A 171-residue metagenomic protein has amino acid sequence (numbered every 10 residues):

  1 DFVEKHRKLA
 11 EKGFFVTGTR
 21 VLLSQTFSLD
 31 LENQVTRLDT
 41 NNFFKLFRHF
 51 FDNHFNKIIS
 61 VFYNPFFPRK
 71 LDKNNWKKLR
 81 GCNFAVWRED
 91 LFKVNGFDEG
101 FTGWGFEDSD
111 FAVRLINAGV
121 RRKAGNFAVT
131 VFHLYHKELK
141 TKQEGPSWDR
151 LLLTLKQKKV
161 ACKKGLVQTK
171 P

Functional and structural regions predicted by a protein language model:
D1-F50: Conserved donor NDP-sugar-binding/catalytic core segment of glycosyltransferases
K5, V94, L134: Residues that scaffold the ATP/ADP-binding catalytic core of kinase and kinase-like folds
F27-L31, K137, Q143-P146: Short aromatic-enriched loop/helix-cap "lid" or pocket-rim segments at secondary-structure transitions that line
R48-A85: A recurrent flexible, glycine/aromatic-enriched loop bordering the glycosyltransferase active site that acts as
S60, R69, L91, G145-S147: A C-terminal cap/extension of S-adenosyl-L-methionine-dependent methyltransferases that defines the acceptor-substrate
K78-N95, T102-R121, N126: A short, conserved alpha-helix in the catalytic core of glycosyltransferases
G125-K142: Active-site donor/metal-binding and catalytic loop motifs of nucleotide-sugar-dependent glycosylation enzymes
A128, K142-V167: Catalytic core of nucleotide-sugar-dependent glycosyltransferases
